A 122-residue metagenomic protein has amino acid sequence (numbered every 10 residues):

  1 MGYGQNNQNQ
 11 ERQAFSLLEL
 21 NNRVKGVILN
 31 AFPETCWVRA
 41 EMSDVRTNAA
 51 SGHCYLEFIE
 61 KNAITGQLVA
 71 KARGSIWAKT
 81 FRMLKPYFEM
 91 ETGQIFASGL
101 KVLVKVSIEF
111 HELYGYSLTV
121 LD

Functional and structural regions predicted by a protein language model:
M1-D122: Acidic, two-metal ion nucleic-acid-processing modules in DNA metabolism proteins
